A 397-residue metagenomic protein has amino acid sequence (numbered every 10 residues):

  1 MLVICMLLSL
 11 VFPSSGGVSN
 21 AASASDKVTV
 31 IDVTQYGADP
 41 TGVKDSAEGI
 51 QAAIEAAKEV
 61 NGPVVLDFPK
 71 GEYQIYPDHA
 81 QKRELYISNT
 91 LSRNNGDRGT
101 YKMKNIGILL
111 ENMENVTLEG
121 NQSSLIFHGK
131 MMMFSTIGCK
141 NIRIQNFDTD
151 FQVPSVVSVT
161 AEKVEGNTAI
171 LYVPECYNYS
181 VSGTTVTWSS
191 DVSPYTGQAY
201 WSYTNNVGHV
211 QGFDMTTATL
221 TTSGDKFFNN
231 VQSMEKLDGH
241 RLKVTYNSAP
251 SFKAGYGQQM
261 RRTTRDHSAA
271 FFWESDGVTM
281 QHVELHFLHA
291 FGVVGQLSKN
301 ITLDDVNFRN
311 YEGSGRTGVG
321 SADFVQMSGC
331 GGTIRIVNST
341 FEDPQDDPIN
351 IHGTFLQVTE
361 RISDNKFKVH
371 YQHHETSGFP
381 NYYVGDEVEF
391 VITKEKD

Functional and structural regions predicted by a protein language model:
L2, M6-L10, L118: Hydrophobic core
L8-D26: Sec-dependent signal peptide cleavage junction
V33-D67: Acidic Gly/Asp/Thr-rich repetitive segments characteristic of extracellular carbohydrate-active and adhesion proteins
I50-V60, Q74-T117, I126-Q145, V153-A169 (+4 more regions): Extracellular beta-strand-rich solenoid/capping regions of secreted or surface-exposed proteins that bind or remodel
F68, T117-G120, N141-F147, A254-G257 (+3 more regions): All-beta strand scaffolds that present successive hydrophobic residues in beta-strands
L125-F127, F151, F287, N310 (+1 more regions): Residues in short coils/turns that link rungs of repeat/solenoid architectures in beta-rich domains
F127, F151-V153, C176-K236, G378-D397: Ser/Thr/Gly-rich low-complexity blocks that favor extended beta-strand/coil architectures
Y200-E274, T279-H286: Long, low-complexity, polar/charged, intrinsically disordered or flexibly structured peripheral segments
